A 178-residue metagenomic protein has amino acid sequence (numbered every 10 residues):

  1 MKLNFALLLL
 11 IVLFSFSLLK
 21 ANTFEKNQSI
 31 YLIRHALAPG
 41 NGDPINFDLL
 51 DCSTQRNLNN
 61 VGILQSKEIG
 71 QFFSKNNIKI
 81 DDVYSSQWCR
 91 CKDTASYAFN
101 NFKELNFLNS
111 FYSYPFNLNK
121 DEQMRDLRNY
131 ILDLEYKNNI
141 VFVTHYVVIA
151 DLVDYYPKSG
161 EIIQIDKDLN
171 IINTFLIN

Functional and structural regions predicted by a protein language model:
M1-F5: Positively charged n-region of N-terminal signal peptides that target proteins for export
L8-S15: Bacterial N-terminal signal peptides
L19-T23: Boundary at the C-terminal end of the N-terminal hydrophobic targeting segment
E25-P115, Y155-N178: Active-site-proximal alpha-helix that buttresses catalytic centers in soluble enzyme cores
Q28-I30, Y136-T144: Generic beta-sheet signal
N76-I78, L134-N138: Glycine-rich phosphate-binding loop signature in dinucleotide/nucleotide-binding domains
E122-E135: A polyampholytic, Gly/Pro-enriched intrinsically disordered region
